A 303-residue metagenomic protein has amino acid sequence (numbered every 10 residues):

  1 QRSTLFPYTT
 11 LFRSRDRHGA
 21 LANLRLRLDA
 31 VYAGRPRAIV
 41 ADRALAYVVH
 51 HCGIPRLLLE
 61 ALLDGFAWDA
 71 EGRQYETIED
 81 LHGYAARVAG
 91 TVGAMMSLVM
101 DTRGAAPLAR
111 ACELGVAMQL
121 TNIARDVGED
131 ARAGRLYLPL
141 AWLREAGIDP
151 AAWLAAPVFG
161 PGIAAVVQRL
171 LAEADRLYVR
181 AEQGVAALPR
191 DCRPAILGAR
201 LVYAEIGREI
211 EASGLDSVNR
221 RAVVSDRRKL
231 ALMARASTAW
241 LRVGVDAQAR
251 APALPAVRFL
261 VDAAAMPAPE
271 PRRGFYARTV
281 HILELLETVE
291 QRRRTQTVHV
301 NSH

Functional and structural regions predicted by a protein language model:
Q1-T10: Single conserved hydrophobic/aromatic residue that forms the stacking wall/gate of nucleotide- or nucleobase-binding
F12-A117, A124, E129-H303: Catalytic cores of Mg2+-dependent Asp-rich isoprenoid enzymes
